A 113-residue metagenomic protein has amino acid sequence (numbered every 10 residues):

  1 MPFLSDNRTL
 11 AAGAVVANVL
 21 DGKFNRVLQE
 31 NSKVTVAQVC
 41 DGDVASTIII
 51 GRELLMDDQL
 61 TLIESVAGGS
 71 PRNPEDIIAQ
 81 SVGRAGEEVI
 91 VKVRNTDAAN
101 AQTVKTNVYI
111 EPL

Functional and structural regions predicted by a protein language model:
M1-L113: Beta-strand-centric surfaces of beta-sandwich/beta-rich domains
